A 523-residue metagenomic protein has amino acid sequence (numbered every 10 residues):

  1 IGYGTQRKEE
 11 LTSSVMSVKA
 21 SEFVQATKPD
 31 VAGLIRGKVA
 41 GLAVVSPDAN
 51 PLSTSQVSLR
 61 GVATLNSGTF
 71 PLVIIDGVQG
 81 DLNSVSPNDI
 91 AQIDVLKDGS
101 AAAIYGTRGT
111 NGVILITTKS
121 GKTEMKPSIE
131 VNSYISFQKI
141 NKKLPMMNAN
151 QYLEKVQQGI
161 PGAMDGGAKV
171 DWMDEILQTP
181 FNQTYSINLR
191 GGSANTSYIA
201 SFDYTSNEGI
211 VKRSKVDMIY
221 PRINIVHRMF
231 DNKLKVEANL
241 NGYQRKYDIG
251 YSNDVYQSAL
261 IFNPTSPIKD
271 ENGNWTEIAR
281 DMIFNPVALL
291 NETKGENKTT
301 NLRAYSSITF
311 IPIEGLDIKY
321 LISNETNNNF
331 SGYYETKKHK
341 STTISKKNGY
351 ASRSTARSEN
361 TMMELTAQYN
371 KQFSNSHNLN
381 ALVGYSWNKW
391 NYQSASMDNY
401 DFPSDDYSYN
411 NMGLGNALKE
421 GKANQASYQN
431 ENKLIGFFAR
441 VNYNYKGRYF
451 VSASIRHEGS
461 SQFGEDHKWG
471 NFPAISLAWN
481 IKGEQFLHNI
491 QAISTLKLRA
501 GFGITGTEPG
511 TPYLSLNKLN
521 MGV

Functional and structural regions predicted by a protein language model:
I1-Y243, R303, K422, E431: Short, small/polar-rich motifs associated with maturation and membrane association, primarily at protein termini
K28, N182, S193-A194, F230-N232 (+5 more regions): Outer-membrane beta-barrel channels and translocator barrels
D30, T54, N111, N182-S186 (+9 more regions): Transmembrane beta-barrel architecture of outer-membrane proteins
I75, A163-R190, N195-T205, G273-I311 (+3 more regions): Outer-membrane beta-barrel transmembrane strand signature
T118, N148, I187-G191, I223-H227 (+6 more regions): Residues on the lipid-exposed face of transmembrane beta-strands in outer-membrane beta-barrel proteins
T123-K169, I210-K212, Y220-N301, K319-I435 (+1 more regions): Surface-exposed loop/interface segments of Gram-negative outer-membrane beta-barrel transport/assembly proteins
S133, F202-S206, V451-S460, F502: Transmembrane beta-strand segments that form the barrel wall of outer-membrane beta-barrel proteins
E465-W469: Short glycine/threonine-rich loop-to-helix capping motif typified by GTGT followed within a few residues by an Asp-Pro
